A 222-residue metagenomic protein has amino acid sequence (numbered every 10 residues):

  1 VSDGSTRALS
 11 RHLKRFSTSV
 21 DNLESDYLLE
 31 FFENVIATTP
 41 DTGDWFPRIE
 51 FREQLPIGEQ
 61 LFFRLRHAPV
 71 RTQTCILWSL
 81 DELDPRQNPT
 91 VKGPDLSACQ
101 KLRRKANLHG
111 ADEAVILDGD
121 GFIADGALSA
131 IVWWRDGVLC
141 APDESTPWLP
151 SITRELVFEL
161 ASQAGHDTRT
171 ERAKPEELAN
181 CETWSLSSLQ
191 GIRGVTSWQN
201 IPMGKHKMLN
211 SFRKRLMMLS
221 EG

Functional and structural regions predicted by a protein language model:
V1-T38, D44, R52-G222: Helix-start/capping segments and mature chain N-termini
R48: Dinucleotide-binding Rossmann-like beta1-alpha1 core, especially the glycine-rich loop that anchors the ADP
